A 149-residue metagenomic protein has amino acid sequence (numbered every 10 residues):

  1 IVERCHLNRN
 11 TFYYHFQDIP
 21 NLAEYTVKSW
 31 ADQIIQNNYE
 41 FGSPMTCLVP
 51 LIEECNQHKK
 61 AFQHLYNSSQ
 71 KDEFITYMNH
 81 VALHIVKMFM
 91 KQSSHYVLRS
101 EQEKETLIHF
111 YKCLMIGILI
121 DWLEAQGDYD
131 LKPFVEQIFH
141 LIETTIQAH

Functional and structural regions predicted by a protein language model:
I1-N21, E54-Q57, A61-L65, S69-H84 (+2 more regions): Basic/polar phosphate-binding segments, predominantly the helix-turn-helix DNA-binding elements of transcriptional
E3-H6, Y13-Y39, V49: An amphipathic alpha-helix adjacent to DNA-recognition modules
R4, R99, T106, E124 (+1 more regions): Cytosolic nucleotide-binding catalytic cores of signal-transduction proteins
T26-Q33, H58, F62, H84-S93 (+2 more regions): A short secondary-structure junction motif
Q36-A61: Hydrophobic alpha-helical connector segments
N38, F62-Y66, S93-Y96, W122-Q126 (+1 more regions): Secondary-structure edge/capping motif, primarily at the C-terminal ends of alpha-helices and the immediately following
P50, K71-Y96, Q102-G117, Q147: Amphipathic alpha-helical packing segments from all-alpha helical-bundle domains
C113, D121-H149: C-terminal peripheral helix-coil segments that are non-catalytic and often amphipathic
